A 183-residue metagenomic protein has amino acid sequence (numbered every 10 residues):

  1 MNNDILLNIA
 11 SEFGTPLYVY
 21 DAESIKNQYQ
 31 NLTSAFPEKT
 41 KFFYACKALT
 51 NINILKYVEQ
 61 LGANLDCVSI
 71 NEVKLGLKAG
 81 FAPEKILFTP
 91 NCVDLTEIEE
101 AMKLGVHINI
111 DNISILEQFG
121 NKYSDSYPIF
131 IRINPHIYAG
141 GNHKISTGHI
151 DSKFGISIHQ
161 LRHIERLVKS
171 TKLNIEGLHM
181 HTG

Functional and structural regions predicted by a protein language model:
M1-H107, I113-Y127, D151, R166 (+1 more regions): A charged N-terminal "starter" segment
A45, P128-N134, H179-H181: Short beta-strand segments
T89, R132, G155: Residues in well-ordered beta-strands of folded domains
H107-D111, I115, P128-I137, G141-S146: Long hydrophobic alpha-helices with heptad-repeat/coiled-coil character
P135-G183: Active-site loop/helix belt of alpha/beta enzymes
